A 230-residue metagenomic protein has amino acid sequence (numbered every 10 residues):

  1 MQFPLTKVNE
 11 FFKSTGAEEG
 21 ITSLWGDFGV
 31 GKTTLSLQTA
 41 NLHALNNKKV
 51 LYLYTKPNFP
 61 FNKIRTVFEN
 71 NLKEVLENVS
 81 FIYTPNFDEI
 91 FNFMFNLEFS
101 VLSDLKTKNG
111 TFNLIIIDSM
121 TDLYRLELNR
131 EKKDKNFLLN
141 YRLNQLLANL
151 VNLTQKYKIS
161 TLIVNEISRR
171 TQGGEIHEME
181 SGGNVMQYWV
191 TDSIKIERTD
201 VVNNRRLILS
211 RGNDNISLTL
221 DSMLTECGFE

Functional and structural regions predicted by a protein language model:
Q2-G16: Pre-Walker A adenine-sensing motif
P4-L5, T33, F87-I90, N140-L143: A conditional alpha-helix N-cap/helix-loop micro-motif detector
S14-A17, L42-N46, L72-V75, L102-G110 (+2 more regions): Conserved catalytic network of the ASCE P-loop NTPase/AAA+ motor domain
E18-L97: Conserved P-loop
P60-N62, I90-F91, L123-L126, R170-G173 (+1 more regions): Switch/connector loops and helix/strand junctions flanking conserved nucleotide-binding motifs in nucleotide-processing
L102-V185: P-loop NTPase motor core
N152-E230: Phosphate-binding/switch region of NTP-binding enzymes
